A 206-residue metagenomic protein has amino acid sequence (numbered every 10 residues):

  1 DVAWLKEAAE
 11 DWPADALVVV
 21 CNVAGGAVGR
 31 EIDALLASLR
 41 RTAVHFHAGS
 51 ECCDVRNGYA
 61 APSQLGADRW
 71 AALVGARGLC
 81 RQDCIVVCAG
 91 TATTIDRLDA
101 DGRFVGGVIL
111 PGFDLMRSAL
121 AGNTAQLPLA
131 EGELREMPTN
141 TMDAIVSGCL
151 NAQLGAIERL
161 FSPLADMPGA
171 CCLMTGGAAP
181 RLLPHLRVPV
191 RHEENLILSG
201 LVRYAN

Functional and structural regions predicted by a protein language model:
D1-C84, A100-N206: Nucleotide/phosphate-binding catalytic cleft detector across ATP-hydrolyzing and phosphate-transferring enzymes
G49, T91-A92: Short glycine-enriched loops at secondary-structure junctions
V86-V87, T93-L98: Short beta-strand scaffold segments in enzyme catalytic cores
